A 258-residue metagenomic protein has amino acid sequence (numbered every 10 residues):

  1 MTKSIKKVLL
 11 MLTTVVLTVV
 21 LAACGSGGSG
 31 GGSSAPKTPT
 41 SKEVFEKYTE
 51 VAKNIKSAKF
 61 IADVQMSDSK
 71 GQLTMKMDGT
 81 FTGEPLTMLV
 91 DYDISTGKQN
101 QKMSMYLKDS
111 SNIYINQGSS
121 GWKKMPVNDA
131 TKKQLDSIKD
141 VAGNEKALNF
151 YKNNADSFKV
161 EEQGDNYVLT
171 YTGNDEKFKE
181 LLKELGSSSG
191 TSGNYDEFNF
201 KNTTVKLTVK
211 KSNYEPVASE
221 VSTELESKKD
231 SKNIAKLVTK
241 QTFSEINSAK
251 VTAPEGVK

Functional and structural regions predicted by a protein language model:
T2-L9, V15-T80, A249-K258: N-terminal leader/targeting segments and the immediate start of mature chains
A52-K59, D78-L89, Y106-I113, G164 (+2 more regions): Short, solvent-exposed coil/turn segments at beta-strand boundaries
I61-M66, M88-S95, L169-N174, V221-E224: Short beta-strand segments that buttress and anchor functional surface loops
D63-S69, S95-G97, G118-S120, E224-E226 (+1 more regions): Hydrophobic lipid-interacting interfaces of membrane-associated proteins
Q72-D93, V217, S231, K236-K240: Beta-strand-dominated lipid-handling architectures at cellular/organellar boundaries
D78-D140: An acidic-aromatic
G118-K183: Flexible, processing/modification-adjacent segments and terminal tails in exported/periplasmic/extracellular proteins
Y167-E255: Gly/Pro-enriched, hydrophobic low-complexity segments that function as extracytoplasmic propeptides/linkers
